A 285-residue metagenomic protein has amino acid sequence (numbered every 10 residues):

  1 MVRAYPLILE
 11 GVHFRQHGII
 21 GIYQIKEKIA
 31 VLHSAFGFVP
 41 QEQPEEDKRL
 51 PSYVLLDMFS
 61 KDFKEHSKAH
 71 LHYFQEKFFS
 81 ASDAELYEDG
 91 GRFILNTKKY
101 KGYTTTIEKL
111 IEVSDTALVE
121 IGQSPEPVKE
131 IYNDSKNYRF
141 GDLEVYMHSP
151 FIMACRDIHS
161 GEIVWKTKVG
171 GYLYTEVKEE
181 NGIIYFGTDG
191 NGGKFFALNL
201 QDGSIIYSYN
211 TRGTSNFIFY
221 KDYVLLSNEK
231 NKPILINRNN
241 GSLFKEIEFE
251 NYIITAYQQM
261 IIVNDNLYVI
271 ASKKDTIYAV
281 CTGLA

Functional and structural regions predicted by a protein language model:
M1-A285: Secretory-pathway ectodomains
